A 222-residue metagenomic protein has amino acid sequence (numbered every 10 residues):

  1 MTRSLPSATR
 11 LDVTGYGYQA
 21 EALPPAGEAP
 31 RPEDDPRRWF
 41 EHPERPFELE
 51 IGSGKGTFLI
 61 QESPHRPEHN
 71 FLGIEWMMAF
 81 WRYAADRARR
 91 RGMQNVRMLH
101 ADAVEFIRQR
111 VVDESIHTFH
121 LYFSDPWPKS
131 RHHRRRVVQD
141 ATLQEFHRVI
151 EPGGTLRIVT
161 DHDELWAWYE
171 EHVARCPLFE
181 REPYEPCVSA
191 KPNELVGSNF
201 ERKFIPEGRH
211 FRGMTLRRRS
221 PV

Functional and structural regions predicted by a protein language model:
M1-L49, T57-P64: S-adenosyl-L-methionine
P46-E105: SAM cofactor-binding core of SAM-dependent methyltransferases, primarily the Rossmann-like beta-alpha-beta module
Q109-T118: A short acidic, Gly/Pro-enriched loop at the edge of an enzyme's catalytic core that lines a small-molecule cofactor
H117-P128: Conserved proline-anchored active-site loop of SAM-dependent methyltransferases that bridges a beta-strand
F119, F146-H147, L156, Y169: Class I S-adenosylmethionine-dependent transferase superfamily signal
V138-P152: A short glycine-rich, Lys/Arg-flanked "PGG" loop and its adjoining helix->strand segment in the class I
G153-T160: Conserved beta-strand signature within the Rossmann-like core of class I S-adenosyl-L-methionine
E171, R175-V222: Class I S-adenosyl-L-methionine
